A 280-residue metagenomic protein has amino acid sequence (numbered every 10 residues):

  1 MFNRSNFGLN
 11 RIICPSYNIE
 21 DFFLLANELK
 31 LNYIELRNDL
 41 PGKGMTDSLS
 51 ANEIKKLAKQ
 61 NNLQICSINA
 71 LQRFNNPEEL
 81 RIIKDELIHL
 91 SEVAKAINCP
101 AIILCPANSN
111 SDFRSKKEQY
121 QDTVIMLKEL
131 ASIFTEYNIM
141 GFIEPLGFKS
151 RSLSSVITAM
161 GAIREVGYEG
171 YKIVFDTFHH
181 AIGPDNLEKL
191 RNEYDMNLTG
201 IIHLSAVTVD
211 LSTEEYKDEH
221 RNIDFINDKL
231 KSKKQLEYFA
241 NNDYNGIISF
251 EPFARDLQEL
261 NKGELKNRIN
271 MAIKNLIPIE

Functional and structural regions predicted by a protein language model:
M1-G8, S16, E20-K30, K55 (+4 more regions): Histidine-acidic metal/acid-base catalytic patches
I13-P15, N38-L40, L71-F74, P106-N110 (+4 more regions): Active-site-proximal loop/turn and secondary-structure-junction residues that shape catalytic pockets, frequently
S16-Y17, S48-L49, K84-D85, I125 (+2 more regions): Residue-level recognition of alpha-helix initiation/capping sites
E20-F23, Q60, N76-K172, R268: Active-site acidic/histidine proton-transfer and metal-coordination neighborhood in alpha/beta enzyme cores
E35, S67, I103, F142 (+3 more regions): Conserved beta-strand positions in the central sheet of alpha/beta enzyme cores
E35-A58, A107-D112: Glycine-rich, proline-tolerant flexible connector loops at the mouths of alpha/beta enzymes
L40-G42, R73-E78, N110-S115, G183 (+2 more regions): A short acidic, helix-capping loop that chelates divalent metal ions and anchors anionic groups
A51-L80: Short hydrophobic interaction/assembly module
